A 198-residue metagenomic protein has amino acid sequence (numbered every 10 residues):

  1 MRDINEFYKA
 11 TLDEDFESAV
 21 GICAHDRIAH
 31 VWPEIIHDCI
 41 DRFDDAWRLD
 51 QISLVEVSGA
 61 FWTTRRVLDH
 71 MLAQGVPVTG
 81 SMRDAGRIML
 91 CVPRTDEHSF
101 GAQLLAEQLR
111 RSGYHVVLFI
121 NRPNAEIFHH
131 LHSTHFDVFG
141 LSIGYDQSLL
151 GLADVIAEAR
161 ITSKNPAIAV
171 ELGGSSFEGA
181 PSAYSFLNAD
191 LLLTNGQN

Functional and structural regions predicted by a protein language model:
M1-T79: Long amphipathic alpha-helical segments
G80-I88: A short, charged/proline- and glycine-enriched loop that marks the coil->beta-strand transition at the N-terminal
R87-T95: Short hydrophobic beta-strand segments
D96-F100: Conserved small-residue-rich beta-alpha loop and adjacent elements that most often cradle the phosphate/pyrophosphate
Q103-V116: Short helix-loop-beta junction
H115, H135-D137, L187-D190: Glycine-enriched alpha-helix->loop->beta-strand junction motifs that scaffold or abut catalytic
F119, P123-A183: Cofactor-cradling patches in redox/metallo enzymes
S175-N198: Peripheral docking tails and interdomain loops at the edges of cofactor- or intermediate-handling domains
